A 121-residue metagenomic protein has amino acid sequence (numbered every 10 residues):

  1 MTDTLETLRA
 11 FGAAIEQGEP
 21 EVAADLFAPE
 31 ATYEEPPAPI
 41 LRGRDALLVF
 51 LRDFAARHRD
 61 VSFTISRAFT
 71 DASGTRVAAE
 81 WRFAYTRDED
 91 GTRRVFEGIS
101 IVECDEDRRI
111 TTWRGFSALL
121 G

Functional and structural regions predicted by a protein language model:
M1-T2, L41: Short, solvent-exposed loop/helix junctions and linker helices that flank or host conserved functional motifs
D3, E34, L48-G121: A beta-strand edge to alpha-helix "cap/lid" segment located at domain peripheries
R9-A13: Amphipathic alpha-helical repeat scaffolds
A14, L26, F54-R57: Short alpha-helical functional segments enriched in proximate histidine and acidic residues
Q17-E30: Short, well-ordered alpha-helical segments enriched in acidic and aromatic residues
A31-T32, P36-A38: A broad detector of the eukaryotic-type serine/threonine protein kinase catalytic domain
P39-V49: Short beta-edge strand/loop motif at the mouth of beta-sheet-based domains
